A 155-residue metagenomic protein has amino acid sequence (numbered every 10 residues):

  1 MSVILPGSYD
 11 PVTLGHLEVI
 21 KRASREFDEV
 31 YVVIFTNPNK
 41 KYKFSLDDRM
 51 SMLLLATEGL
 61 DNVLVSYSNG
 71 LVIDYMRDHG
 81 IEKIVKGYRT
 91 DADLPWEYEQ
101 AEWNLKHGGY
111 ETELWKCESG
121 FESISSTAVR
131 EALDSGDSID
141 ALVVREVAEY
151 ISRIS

Functional and structural regions predicted by a protein language model:
M1-S155: Nucleotidyltransferase catalytic core that binds NTPs
